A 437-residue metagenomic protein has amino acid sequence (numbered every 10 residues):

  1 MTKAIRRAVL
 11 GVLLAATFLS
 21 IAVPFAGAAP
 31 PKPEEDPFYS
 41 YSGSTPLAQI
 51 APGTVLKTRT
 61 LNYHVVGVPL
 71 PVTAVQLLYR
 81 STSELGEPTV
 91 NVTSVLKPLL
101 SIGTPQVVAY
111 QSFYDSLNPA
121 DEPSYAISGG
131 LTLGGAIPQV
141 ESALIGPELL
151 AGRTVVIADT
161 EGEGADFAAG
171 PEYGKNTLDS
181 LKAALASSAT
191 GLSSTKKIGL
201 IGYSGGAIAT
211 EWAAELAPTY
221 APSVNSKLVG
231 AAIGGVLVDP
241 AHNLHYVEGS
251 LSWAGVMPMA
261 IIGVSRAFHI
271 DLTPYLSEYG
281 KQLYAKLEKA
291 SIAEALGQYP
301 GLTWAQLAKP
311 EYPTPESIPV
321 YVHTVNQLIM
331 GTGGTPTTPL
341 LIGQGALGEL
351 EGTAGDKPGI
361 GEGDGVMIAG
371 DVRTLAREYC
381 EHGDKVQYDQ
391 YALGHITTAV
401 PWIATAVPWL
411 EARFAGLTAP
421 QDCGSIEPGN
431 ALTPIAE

Functional and structural regions predicted by a protein language model:
G27-G103: Catalytic-loop region of hydrolases
K32-A48, G234-T335, T353-A354, E362-A369: Accessory cap/linker subdomain of secreted extracellular hydrolases
V92-V95, G103-S116, A120-S128, G146: Short beta-strand element of the alpha/beta-hydrolase
V140-A143, F167-A189: Alpha/beta-hydrolase active-site loop
K182-A254: Primarily recognizes the serine-hydrolase "nucleophile elbow" in alpha/beta-hydrolase and SGNH/GDSL folds
I342-L350: Short beta-strand/loop motif that positions the catalytic acidic residue of the alpha/beta-hydrolase fold
G365, A369-I396: Catalytic histidine neighborhood in serine/cysteine hydrolases with alpha/beta-hydrolase-type architecture
H382, D389-A392, I396, P401-E437: Catalytic active-site module of serine/aspartate enzymes centered on a nucleophile-bearing elbow/loop
